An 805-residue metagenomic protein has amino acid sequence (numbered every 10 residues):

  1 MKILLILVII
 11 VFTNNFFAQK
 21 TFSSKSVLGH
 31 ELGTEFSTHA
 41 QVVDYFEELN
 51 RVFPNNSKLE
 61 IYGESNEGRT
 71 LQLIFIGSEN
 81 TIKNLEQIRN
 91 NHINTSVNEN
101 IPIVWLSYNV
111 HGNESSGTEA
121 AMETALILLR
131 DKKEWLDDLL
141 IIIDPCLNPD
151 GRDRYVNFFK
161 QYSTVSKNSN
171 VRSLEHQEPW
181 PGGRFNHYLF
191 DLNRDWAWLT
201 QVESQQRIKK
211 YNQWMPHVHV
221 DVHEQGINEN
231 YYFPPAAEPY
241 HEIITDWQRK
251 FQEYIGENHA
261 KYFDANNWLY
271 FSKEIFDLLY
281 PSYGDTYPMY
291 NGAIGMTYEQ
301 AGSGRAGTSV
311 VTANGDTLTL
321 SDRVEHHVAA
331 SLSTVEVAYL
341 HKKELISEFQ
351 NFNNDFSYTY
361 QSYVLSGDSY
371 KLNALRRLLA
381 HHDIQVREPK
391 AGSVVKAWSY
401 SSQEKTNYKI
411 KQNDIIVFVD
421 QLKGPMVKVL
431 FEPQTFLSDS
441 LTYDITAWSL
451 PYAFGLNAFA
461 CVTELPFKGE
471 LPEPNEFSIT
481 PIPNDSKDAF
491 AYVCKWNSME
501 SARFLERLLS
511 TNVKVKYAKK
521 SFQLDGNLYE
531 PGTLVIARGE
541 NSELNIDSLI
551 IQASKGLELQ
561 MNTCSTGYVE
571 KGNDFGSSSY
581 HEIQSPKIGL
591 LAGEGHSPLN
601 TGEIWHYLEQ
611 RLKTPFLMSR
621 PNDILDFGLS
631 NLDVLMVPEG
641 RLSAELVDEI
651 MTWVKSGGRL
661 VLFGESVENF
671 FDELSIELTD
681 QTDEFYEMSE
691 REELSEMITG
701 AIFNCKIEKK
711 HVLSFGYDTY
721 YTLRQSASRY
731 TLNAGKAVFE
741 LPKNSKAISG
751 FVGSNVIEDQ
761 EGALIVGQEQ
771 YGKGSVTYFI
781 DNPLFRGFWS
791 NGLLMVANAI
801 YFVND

Functional and structural regions predicted by a protein language model:
I3-F12: Sec-dependent N-terminal signal peptides
N14-A18: Sec/Tat signal peptide C-region and signal peptidase I cleavage site
Q19-I76, T81-S115, E119-T124, R130 (+11 more regions): Intrinsic-disorder/low-complexity accessory segments
I141-Y155, E696-A701: Short, conserved secondary-structure transition motifs
D144-P149, F159, V222-E229, S666-V667: Short, solvent-exposed turn/loop segments enriched in Gly/Ser/Thr/Pro and often Arg
D153-N170: Aromatic- and acidic-residue-enriched segments that line the glycan-binding/catalytic groove of carbohydrate-active
S169-W180, L320-A330: Short, compositionally biased "basic patch" segments
S173-W198, H219-P235, E299: Core alpha/beta catalytic barrel or barrel-like domain that forms the active/cofactor pocket in diverse metabolic
